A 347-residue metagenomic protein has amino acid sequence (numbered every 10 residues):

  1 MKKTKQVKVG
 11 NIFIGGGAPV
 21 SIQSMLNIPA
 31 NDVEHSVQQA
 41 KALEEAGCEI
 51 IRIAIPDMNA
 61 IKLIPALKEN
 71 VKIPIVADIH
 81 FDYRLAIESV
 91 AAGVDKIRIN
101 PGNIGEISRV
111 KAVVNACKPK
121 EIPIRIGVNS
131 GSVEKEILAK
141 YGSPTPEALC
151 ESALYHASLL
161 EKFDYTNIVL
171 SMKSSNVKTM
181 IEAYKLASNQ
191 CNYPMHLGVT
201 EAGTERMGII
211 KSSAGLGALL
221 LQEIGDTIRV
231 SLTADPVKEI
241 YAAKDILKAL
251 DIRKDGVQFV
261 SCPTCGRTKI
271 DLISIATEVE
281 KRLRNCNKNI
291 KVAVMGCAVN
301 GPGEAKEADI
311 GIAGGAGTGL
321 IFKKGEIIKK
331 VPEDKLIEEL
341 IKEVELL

Functional and structural regions predicted by a protein language model:
M1-M25, K281: N-terminal amphipathic alpha-helix/helix-capping segment at the start of soluble metabolic enzymes
G17-H35, A54, I73-F81, I137-C150 (+1 more regions): Active-site mouth loops of central-metabolism enzymes
V20-L26, I51-I53, I75-I79, I97-I99 (+6 more regions): Hydrophobic faces of well-ordered beta-strands that scaffold small-molecule active sites in alpha/beta enzyme cores
V33, E44-L67, R98-E106, I168-V177: Glycine-rich, proline-tolerant flexible connector loops at the mouths of alpha/beta enzymes
E49, G93-I107, V199, Q222-P236 (+1 more regions): Glycine-rich phosphate-binding active-site loops on the catalytic face of alpha/beta enzymes
M58-I79, A112-I124, Y184-M195, V279-K281: Alpha-helix-loop-beta-strand connector modules within alpha/beta enzyme cores
R84-R125: Hydrophobic or amphipathic alpha-helical targeting/insertion segments
V128-N129, I137-R284: Catalytic alpha/beta core domains of metabolic enzymes, predominantly
